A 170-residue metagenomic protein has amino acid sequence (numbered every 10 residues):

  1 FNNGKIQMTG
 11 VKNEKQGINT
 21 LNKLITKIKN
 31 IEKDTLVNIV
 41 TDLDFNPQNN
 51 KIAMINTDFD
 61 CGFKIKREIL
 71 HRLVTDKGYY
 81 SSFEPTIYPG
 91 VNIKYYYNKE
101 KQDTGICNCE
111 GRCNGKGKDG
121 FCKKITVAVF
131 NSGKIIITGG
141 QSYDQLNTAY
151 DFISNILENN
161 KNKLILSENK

Functional and structural regions predicted by a protein language model:
F1-D60: Hydrophobic, ordered structural segments
F1-K12, T20-K23, I125-Q141, A149-F152: A structural feature that tracks compact, well-ordered secondary-structure segments with a strong bias toward
I25-E32, S154-N162: A common structural junction motif
L36-I39, N162-N169: Flexible, glycine/charged-enriched surface loops at secondary-structure junctions
L36-V129: Intrinsic, low-complexity N-terminal interaction/targeting segments
D144-T148, N155, K163-L164: Fungal C-terminal region signature
